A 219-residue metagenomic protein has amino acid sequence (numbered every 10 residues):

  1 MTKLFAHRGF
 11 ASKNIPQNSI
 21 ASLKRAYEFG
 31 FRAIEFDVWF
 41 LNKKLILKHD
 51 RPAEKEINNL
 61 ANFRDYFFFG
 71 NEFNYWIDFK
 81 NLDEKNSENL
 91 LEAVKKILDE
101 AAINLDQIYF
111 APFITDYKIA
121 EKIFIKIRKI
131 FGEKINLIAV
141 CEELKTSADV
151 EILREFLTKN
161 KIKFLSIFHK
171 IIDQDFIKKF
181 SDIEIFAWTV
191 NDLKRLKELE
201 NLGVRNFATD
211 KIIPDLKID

Functional and structural regions predicted by a protein language model:
M1-D219: Phosphate-group recognition and catalysis centered on beta-loop-alpha active-site segments
